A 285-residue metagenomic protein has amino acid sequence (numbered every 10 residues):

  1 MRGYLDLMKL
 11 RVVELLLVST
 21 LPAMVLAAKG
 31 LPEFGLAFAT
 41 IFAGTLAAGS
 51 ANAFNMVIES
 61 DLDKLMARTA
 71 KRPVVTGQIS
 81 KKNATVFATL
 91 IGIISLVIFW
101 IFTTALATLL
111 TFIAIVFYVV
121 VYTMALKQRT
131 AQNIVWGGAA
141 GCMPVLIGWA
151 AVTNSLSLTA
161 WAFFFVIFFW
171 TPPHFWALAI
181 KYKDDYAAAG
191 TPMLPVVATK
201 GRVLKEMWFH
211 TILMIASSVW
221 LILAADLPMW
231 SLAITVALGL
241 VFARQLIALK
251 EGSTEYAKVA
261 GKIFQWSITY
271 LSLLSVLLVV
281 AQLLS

Functional and structural regions predicted by a protein language model:
M1, I58-I79, W176-V203: Cytosolic, membrane-interface loops and tails of multi-pass inner-membrane proteins
V18-L21, R72-P73, W136-V152, G201-R202 (+1 more regions): Small-residue-rich segments of transmembrane alpha-helices in multi-pass membrane proteins, especially helix faces
V18-S60, R68, G92, V97 (+2 more regions): Membrane-embedded alpha-helical segments that form the functional core of polytopic membrane enzymes, especially those
L46-F54, V116-T123, F165-K183, I215 (+1 more regions): Transmembrane alpha-helical segments that form the membrane-embedded catalytic/substrate-channel core of multi-pass
R68-L109, T199-L223: Multi-pass membrane catalytic core of lipid/isoprenoid biosynthesis enzymes
K81-V152: Intramembrane alpha-helical segments
L146-L156, M214-L221, Y270-S285: Hydrophobic alpha-helical transmembrane segments in multi-pass integral membrane proteins
A243-L273: Interfacial loop-to-transmembrane junctions
